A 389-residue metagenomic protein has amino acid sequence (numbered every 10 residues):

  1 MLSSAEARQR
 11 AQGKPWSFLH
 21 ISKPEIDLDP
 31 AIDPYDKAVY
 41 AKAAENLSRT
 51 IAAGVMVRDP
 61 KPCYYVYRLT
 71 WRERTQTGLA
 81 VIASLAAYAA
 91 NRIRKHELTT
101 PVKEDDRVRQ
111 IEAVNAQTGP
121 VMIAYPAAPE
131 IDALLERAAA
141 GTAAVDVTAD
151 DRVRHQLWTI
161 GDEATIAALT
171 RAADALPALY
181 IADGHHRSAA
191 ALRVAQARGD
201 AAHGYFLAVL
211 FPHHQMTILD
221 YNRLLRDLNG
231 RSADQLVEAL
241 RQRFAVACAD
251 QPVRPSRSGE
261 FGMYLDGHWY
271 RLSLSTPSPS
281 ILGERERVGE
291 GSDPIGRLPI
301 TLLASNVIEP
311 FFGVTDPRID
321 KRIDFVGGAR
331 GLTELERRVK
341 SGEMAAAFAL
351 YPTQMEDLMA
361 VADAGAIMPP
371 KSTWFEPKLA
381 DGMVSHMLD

Functional and structural regions predicted by a protein language model:
M1-D389: Surface-exposed, charge/polar-rich loops and edge strands
